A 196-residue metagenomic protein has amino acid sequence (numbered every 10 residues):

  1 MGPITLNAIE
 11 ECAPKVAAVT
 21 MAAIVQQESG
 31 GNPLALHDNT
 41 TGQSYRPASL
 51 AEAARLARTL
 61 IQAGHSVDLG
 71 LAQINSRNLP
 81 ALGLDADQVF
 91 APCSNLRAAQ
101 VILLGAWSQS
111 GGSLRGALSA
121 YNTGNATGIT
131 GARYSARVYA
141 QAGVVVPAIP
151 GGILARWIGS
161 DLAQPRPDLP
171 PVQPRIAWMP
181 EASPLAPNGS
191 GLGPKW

Functional and structural regions predicted by a protein language model:
M1-P14, G143-W196: N-terminal secretory targeting signals
M1-T59: Export/targeting segments at the very N-terminus of extracytoplasmic proteins
N7-E11, N39-R46, L60, L82-C93 (+2 more regions): Second-shell loop/turn segments in exported
E28-N32, S76-A81, G124-A126: Solvent-exposed loop/turn segments at secondary-structure junctions within structured extracellular/periplasmic domains
T40, Y45-R46, L50-D68, A72-N75 (+2 more regions): Cell-wall glycan
G42-Y45, A51, S94, A98 (+2 more regions): Catalytic and substrate-binding regions of cell-wall glycan-acting enzymes that process beta-1,4-linked
S49-G116, Y139: Alpha-helical segment that forms one wall of the substrate-binding/catalytic cleft in peptidoglycan-active domains
